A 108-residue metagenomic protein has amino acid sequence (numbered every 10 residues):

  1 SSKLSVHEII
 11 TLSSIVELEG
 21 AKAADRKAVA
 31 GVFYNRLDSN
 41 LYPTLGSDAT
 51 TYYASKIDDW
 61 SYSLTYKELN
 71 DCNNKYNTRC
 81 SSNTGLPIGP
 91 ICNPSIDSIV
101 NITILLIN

Functional and structural regions predicted by a protein language model:
S1-N108: Bacterial extracytoplasmic/cell-wall-associated proteins, especially those involved in peptidoglycan
